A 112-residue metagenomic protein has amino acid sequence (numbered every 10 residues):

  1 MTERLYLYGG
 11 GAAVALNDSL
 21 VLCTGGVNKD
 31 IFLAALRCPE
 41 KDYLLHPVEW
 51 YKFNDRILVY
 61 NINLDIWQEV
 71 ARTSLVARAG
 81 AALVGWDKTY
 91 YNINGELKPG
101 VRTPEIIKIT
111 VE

Functional and structural regions predicted by a protein language model:
M1-E112: Kelch-like beta-propeller repeat domains
